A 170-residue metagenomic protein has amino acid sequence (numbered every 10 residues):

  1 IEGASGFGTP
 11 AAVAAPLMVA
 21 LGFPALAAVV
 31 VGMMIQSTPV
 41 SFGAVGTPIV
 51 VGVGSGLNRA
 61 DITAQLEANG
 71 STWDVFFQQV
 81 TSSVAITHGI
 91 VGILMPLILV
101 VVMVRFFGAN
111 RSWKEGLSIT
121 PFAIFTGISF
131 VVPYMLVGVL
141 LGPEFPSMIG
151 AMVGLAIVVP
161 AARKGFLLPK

Functional and structural regions predicted by a protein language model:
I1-L117: Hydrophobic transmembrane alpha-helices that form the pore/transport pathway of multi-pass ion and small-solute
I93-K170: Long, contiguous bundles of hydrophobic transmembrane helices that form the permeation core of multi-pass
